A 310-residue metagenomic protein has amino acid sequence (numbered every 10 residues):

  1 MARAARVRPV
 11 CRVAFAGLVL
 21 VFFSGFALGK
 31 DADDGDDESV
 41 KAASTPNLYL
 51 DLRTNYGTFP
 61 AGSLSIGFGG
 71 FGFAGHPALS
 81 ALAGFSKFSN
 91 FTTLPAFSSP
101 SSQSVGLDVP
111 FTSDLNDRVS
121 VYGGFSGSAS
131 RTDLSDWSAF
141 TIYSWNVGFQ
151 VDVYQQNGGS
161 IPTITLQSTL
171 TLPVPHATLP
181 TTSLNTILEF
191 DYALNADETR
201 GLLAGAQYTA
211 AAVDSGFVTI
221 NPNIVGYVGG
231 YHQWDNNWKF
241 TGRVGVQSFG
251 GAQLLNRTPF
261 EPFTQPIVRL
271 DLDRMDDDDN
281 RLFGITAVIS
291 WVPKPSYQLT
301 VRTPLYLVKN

Functional and structural regions predicted by a protein language model:
M1-P46, L307-N310: Cleavable N-terminal export/targeting peptides
K30-P173, N185-E198, R243, Q247-F249 (+3 more regions): Transmembrane beta-barrel domains of Gram-negative outer membranes and organellar outer membranes
N55, L179-N256: Detector for outer-membrane/organellar transmembrane beta-barrel domains, recognizing the amphipathic beta-strand
D114, Q233-D235, D278, V292: Surface-exposed coil/turn segments at beta-strand junctions on protein surfaces, enriched
P175-A177: Short amphipathic alpha-helical segments at helix boundaries and their inter-helical linkers
P295: Short, solvent-exposed charged binding patches
L299-P304: Blade-level signature of beta-propeller repeat domains, shared across WD40, Kelch, NHL, RCC1 and BNR/Asp-box propellers
